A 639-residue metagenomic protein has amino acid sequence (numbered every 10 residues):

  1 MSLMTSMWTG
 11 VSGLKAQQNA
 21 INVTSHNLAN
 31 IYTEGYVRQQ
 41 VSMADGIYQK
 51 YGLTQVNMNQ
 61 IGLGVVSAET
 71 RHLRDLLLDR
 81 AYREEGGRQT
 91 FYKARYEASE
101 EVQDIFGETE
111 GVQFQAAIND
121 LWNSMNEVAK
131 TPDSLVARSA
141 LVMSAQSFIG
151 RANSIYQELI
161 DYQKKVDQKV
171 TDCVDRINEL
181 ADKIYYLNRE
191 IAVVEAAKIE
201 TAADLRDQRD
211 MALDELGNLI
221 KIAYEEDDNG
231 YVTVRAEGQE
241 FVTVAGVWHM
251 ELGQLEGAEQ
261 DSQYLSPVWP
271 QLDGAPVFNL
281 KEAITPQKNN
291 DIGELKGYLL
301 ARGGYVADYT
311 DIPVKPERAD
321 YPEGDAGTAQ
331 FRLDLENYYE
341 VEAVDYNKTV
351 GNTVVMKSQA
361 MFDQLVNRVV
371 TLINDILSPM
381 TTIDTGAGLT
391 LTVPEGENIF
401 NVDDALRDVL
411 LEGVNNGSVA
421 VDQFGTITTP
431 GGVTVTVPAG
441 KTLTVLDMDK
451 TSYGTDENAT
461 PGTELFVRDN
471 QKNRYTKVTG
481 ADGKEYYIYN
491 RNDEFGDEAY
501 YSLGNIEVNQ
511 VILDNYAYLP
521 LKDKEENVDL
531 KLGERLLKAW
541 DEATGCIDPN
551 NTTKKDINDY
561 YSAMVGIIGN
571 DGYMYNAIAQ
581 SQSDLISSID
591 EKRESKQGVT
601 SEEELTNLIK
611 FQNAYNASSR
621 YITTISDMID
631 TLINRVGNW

Functional and structural regions predicted by a protein language model:
M1-W639: Structural signature of extracellular appendage/secretion-system components
